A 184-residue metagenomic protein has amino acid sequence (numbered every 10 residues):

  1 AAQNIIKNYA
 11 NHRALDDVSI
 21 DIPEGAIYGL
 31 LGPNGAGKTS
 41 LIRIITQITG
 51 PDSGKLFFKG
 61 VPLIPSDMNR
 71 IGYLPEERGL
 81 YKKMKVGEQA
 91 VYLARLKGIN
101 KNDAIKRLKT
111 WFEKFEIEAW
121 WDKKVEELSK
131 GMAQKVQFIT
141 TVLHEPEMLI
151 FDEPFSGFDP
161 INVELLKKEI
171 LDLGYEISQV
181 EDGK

Functional and structural regions predicted by a protein language model:
T46: Helix-to-loop junction immediately C-terminal to a conserved catalytic motif
G54-N69: Conserved ABC transporter NBD signature motif
V91, R95, D103-W120, L171: Conserved ABC ATPase "signature" region
K124-G131: Conserved ABC ATPase signature
L143-E147: A short, proline-enriched helix->beta-strand linker immediately N-terminal to the Walker B motif in ABC-type P-loop
L149-E153, F158: Catalytic Walker B motif of ABC-type/P-loop ATPase nucleotide-binding domains
V163-S178: Helical segment within the ABC ATPase nucleotide-binding domain
